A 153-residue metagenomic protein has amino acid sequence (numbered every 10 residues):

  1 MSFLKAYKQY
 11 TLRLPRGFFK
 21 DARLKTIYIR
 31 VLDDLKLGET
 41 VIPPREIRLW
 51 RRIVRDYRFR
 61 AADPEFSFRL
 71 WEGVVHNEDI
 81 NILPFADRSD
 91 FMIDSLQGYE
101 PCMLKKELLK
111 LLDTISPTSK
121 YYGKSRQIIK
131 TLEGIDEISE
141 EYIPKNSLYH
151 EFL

Functional and structural regions predicted by a protein language model:
M1, Y7: Phosphate/diphosphate-binding loops
K8-R13, F18-L153: Conserved NTP phosphate-binding and transfer environment spanning the P-loop NTPase/kinase superfamily
